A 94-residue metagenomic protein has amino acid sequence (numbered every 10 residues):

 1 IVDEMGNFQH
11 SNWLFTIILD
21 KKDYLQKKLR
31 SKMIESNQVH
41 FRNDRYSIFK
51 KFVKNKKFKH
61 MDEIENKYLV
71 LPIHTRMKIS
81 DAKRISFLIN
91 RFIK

Functional and structural regions predicted by a protein language model:
I1-K94: PLP-dependent aminotransferase class I/II
